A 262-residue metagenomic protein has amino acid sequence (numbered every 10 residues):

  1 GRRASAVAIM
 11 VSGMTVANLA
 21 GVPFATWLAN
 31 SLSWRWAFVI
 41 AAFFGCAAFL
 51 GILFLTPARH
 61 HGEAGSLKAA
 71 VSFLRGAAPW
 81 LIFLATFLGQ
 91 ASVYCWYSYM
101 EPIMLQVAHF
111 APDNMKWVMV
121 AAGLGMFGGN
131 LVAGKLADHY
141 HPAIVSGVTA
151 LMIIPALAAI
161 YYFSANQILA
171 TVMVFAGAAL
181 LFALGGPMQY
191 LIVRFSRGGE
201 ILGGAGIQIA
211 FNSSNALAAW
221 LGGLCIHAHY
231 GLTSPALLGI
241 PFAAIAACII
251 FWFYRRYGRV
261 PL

Functional and structural regions predicted by a protein language model:
S5, I9-F54: Helix-loop-helix hairpin linking two adjacent transmembrane segments in secondary transporters
N30-A42, L224-A243: A membrane-interface helix-boundary motif in multi-pass transporters
I52-S66, W252-L262: Helix-loop junctions on the cytosolic side of multi-pass membrane transporters, especially the intracellular loop
L55-A85: Juxtamembrane intracellular "pre-TM" segments in multi-pass secondary transporters
A78-V120, L124: Extracytoplasmic gate region of multi-pass secondary transporters
G129-H141, I226-H227: Helix-to-loop junctions at the C-terminal end of transmembrane segments in multipass secondary transporters
A143-M188: C-terminal transmembrane helical hairpin of 12-TM major facilitator-type secondary transporters
F195-G231, G239: A late C-terminal transmembrane helix in Major Facilitator Superfamily
